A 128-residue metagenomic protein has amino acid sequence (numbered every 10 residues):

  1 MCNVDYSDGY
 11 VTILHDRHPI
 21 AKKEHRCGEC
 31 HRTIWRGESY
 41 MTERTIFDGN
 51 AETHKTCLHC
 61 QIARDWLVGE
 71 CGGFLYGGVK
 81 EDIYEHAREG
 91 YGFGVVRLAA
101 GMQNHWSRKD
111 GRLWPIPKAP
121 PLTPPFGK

Functional and structural regions predicted by a protein language model:
C2, C27-C30, C57-C60: Disulfide-bonded cysteines in secreted/extracellular proteins and peptides
V4-R17, R36-R44: Short Cys/His-rich Zn2+-coordinating modules
D8, T33-R36, A63-W66, G77: Secreted/processed peptides and extracellular or luminal domains of membrane proteins
T12-H25, T45-A51: Short, flexible, mixed-charge glycine/proline-rich loop motifs that serve as phosphate/nucleic-acid-contacting
E24-D48: Short recognition patches in nucleic-acid-associated and regulatory proteins
S39-T45, L67-G77, I83: Short cysteine/histidine-rich zinc-coordinating motifs and their immediately flanking basic loops
T53-L75: Short metal-binding segments enriched for Cys and/or His
G77-K128: Long, contiguous alpha-helical scaffold regions
